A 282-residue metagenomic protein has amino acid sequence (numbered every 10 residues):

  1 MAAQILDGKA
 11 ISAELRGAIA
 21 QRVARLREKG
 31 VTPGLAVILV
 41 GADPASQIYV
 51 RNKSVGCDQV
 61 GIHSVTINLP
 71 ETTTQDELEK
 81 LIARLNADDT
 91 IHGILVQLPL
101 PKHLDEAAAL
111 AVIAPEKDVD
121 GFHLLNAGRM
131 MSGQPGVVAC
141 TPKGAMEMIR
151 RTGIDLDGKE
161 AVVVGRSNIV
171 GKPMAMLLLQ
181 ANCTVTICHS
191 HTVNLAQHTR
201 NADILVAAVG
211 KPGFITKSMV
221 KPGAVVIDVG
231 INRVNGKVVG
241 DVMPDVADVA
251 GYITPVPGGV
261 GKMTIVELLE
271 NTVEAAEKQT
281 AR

Functional and structural regions predicted by a protein language model:
M1-V31: Positively charged, low-complexity intrinsically disordered leader regions
P33-G41: Short beta-strand segments enriched in small/hydrophobic residues
L35, C57-E71, V185-I187: Short beta-strand elements in bilobed, periplasmic/extracellular small-molecule ligand-binding domains
V40-V55, E71, G136-V225, V234-A247: Glycine-rich phosphate/diphosphate-binding loop of Rossmann-like nucleotide-binding domains
E77-D89: Short, well-structured alpha-helical segments in soluble
H92-L156: Anion-binding alpha/beta catalytic cores of soluble intermediary-metabolism enzymes, centered on
L98, V209, V229-G230: Glycine-rich, N-terminal phosphate-binding loop of Rossmann-like dinucleotide-binding domains
E106-H123, A127, I227-A281: Rossmann-fold NAD(P)-binding glycine/threonine-rich loop
